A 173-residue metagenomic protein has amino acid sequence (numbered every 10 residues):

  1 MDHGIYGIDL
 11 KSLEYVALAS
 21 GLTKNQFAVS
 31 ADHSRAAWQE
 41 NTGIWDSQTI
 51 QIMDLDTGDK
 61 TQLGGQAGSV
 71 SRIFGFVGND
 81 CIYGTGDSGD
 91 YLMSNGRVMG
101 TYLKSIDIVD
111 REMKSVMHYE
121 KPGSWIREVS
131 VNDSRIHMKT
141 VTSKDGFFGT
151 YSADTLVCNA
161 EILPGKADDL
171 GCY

Functional and structural regions predicted by a protein language model:
M1, A37-Q39, I82-T85, H137-T140: Residue position within the beta-strands of beta-propeller blades
M1-S20, I44-A67, M93-S124, T140-Y173: Surface-exposed loop/turn elements that mediate protein-protein interactions on large endomembrane-trafficking
Y6-G7, Q26-A28, R35-A37, Y83 (+1 more regions): Ordered hydrophobic segments in well-structured contexts
T23-N25, V70, W125: Beta-rich catalytic cores
T23-S47, I52-M53: Long, acidic, intrinsically disordered low-complexity segments
Q26-A36, I73-C81, E128-R135: Blade-terminus and WD-like Trp-Asp/Gly-His loop motifs, strongest in beta-propeller folds
W38, A67-R72: Positively charged, hydrophobic/aromatic-enriched amphipathic segments
N79-L92: Charged, amphipathic alpha-helical segments
